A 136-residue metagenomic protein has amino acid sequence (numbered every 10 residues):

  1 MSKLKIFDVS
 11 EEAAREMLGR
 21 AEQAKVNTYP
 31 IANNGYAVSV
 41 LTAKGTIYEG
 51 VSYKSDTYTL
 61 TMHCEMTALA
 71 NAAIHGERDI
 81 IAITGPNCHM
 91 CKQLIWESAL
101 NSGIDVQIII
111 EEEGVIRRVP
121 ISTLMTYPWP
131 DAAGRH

Functional and structural regions predicted by a protein language model:
M1-I31, H75-H136: C-terminal binding/interaction regions
A32-T42: Short beta-strand scaffold segments in enzyme catalytic cores
A43-K44, E113: Short loop segments at secondary-structure junctions
T46-I47, I116: Hydrophobic "anchor" residues
T57-T67: A short, polar/charged loop-to-alpha-helix boundary motif
A70-A73: A glycine-rich beta-to-alpha transition motif near the start of alpha/beta enzyme domains, typified by
